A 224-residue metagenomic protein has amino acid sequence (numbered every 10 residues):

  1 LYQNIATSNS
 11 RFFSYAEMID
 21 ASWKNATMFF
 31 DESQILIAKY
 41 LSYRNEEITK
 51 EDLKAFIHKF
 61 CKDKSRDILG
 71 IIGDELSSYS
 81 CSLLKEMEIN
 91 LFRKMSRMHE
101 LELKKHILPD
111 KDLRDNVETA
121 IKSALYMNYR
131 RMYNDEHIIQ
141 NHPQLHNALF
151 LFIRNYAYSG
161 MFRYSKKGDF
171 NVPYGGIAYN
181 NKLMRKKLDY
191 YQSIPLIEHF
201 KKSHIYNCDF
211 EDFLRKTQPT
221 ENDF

Functional and structural regions predicted by a protein language model:
L1-W23, M28: Conserved S-adenosyl-L-methionine
Y15-A16, K24-F224: SAM-dependent nucleic-acid methyltransferase catalytic core
